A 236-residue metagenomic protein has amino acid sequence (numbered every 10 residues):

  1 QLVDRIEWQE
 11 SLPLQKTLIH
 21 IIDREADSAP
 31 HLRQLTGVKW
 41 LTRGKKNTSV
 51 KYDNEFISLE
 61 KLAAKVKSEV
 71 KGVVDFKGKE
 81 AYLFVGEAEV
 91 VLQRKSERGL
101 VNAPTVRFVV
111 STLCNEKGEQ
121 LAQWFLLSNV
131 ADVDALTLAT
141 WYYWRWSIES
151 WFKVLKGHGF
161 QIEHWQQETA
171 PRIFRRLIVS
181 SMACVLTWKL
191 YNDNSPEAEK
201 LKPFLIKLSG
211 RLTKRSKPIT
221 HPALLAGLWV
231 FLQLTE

Functional and structural regions predicted by a protein language model:
Q1-E236: Single, function-defining residue in the core of a domain
